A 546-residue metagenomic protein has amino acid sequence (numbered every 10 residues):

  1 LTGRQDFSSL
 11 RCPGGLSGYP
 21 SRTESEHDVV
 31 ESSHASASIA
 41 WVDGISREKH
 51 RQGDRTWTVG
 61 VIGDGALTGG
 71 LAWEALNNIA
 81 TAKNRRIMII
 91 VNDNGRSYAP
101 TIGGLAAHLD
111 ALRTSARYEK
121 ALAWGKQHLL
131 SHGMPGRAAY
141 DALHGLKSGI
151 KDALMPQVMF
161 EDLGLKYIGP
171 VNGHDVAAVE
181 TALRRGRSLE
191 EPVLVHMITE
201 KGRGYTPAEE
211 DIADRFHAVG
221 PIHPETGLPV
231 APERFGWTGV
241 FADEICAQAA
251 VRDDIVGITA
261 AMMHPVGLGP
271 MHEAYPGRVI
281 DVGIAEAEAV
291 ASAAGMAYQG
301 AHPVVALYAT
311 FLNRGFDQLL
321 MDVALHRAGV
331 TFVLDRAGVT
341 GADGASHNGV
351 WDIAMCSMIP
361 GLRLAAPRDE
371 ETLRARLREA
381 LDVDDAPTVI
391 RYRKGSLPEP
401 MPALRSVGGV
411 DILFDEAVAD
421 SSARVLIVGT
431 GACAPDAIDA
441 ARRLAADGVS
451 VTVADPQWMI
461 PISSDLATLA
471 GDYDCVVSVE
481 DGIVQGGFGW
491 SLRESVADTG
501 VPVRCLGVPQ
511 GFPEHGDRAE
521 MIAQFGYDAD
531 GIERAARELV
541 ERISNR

Functional and structural regions predicted by a protein language model:
L1-A82, D254-I255, T259-A260, L268-G269: Cofactor-binding active-site loop characterized by glycine-rich and histidine/acidic residues
T2, T199-N313, Q318-A328, V407-D411 (+2 more regions): Non-catalytic terminal/interface segments that mediate subunit docking, oligomerization, and allosteric communication
D6-G14, T81-R96, R117, A324-R336: A glycine-rich helix N-cap at a beta->alpha junction
N94-F241: Long, well-ordered, tryptophan-enriched scaffold segments
A139-P207, G329-L334, I353-A403, A529-R546: Structural signature of the thiamine diphosphate
T181-R184, D214-H217, G236-V251, G267-E273 (+3 more regions): Glycine-/acidic-rich phosphate or pyrophosphate-binding loops and their flanking alpha/beta elements
P221-E233, G341-D343, R363, I483 (+1 more regions): Peripheral docking tails and interdomain loops at the edges of cofactor- or intermediate-handling domains
D281-V282, I438-R442, A446-A470: Generic long, charged, amphipathic alpha-helical segments
